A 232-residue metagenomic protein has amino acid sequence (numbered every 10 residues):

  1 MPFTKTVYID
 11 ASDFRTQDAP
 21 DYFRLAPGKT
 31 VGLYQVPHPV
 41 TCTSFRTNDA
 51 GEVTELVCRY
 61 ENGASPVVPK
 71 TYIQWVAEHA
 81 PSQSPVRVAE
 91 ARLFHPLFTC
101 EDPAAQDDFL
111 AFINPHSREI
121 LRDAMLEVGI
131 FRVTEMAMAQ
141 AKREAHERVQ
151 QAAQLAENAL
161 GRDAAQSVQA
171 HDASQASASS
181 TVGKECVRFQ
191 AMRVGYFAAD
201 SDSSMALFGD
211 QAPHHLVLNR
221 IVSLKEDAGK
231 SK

Functional and structural regions predicted by a protein language model:
M1-K232: Polyanion-binding catalytic cores of nucleic-acid enzymes and NTP/SAM-utilizing transferases
